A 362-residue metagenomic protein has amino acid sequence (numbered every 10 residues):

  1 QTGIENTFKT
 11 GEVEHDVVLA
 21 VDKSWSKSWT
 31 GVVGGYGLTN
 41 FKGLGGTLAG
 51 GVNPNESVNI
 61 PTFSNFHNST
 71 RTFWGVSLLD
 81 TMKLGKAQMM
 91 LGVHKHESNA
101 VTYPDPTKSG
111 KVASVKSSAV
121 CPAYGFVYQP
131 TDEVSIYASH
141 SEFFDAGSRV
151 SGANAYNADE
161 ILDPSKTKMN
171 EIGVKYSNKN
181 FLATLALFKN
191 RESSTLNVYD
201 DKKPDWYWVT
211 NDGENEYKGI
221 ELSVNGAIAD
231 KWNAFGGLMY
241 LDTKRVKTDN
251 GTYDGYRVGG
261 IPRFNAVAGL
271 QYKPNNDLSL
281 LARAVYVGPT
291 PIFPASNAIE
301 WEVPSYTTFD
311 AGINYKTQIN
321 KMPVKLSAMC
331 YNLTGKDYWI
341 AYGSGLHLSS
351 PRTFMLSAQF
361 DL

Functional and structural regions predicted by a protein language model:
Q1-P104: Face-selective signature of the C-terminal outer-membrane beta-barrel domain
T2-N6, V76-M82, Y124-Y128, I172-Y176 (+7 more regions): Residues on the lipid-exposed face of transmembrane beta-strands in outer-membrane beta-barrel proteins
E12, K86-M89, E133-I136, N180-T184 (+3 more regions): Repeated loop/turn-to-beta-strand initiation elements of outer-membrane beta-barrel proteins
L19-W25, L91-K95, I136-E142, L185-K189 (+3 more regions): Transmembrane beta-barrel strands of outer-membrane/channel proteins
T70-W74, K116-V120, K166-N170, S177-K179 (+6 more regions): Residues that define the transmembrane beta-barrel architecture of outer-membrane proteins
K86, K189-R191, T210-A295, T334: Gram-negative outer-membrane beta-barrel transporters
S135-Y137, D163-V246, L326-M329, G335: Membrane-embedded beta-barrel scaffold of Gram-negative outer-membrane proteins
A234, D277, Y286-F293, Y315-L362: C-terminal beta-signal and adjacent terminal beta-strands/loops of Gram-negative outer-membrane beta-barrel proteins
